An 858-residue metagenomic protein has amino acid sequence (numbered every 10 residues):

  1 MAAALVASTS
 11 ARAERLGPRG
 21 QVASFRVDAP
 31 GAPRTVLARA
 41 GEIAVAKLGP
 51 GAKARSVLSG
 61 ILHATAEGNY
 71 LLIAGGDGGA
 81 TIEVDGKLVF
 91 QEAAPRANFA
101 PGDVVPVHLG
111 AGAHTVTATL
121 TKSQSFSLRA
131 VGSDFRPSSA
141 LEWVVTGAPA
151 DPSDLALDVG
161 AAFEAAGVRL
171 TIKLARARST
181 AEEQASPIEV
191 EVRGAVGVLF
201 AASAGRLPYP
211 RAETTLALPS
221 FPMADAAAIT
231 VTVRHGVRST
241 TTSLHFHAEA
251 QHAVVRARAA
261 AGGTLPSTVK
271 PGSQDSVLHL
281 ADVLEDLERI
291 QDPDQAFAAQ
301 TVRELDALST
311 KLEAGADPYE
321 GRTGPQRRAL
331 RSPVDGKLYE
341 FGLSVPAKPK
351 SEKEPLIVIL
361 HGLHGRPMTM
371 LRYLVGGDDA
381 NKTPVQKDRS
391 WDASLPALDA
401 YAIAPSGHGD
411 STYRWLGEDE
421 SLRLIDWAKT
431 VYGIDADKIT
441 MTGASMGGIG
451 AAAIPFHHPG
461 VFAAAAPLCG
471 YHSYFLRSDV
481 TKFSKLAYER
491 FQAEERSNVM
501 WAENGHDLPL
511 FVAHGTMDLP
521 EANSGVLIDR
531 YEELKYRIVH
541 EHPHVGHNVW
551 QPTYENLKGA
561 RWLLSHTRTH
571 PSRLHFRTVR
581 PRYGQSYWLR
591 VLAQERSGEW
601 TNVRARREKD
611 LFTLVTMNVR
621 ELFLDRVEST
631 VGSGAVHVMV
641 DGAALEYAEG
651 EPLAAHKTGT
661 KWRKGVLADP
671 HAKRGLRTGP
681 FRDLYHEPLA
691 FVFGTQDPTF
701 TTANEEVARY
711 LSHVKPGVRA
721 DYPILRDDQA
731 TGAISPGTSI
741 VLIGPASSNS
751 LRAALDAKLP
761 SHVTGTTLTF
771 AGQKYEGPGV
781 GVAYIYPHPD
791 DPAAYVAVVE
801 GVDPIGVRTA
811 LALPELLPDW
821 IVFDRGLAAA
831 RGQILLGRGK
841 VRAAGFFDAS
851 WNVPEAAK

Functional and structural regions predicted by a protein language model:
A13-G51, I61, T117-K173: Accessory carbohydrate-binding/adhesion or oligomerization-edge regions at the termini of glycan-active proteins
A64, G68-I82, V116: Aromatic-lined ligand-binding clefts that engage carbohydrates, nucleic acids, or primary amines
V237-E354: A domain-start/cap signature at the N-terminus of enzymes
K348-E352, D410-M446, F456-F462, N504: Gly/Ser-rich "nucleophile elbow"/oxyanion-hole loop immediately N-terminal to the catalytic nucleophile in hydrolases
K353-T430: Active-site machinery of serine-nucleophile hydrolases
M368-K387, G460-E503, D507-L508: Mobile cap/lid helix-loop segments that gate and shape the active-site cleft of serine hydrolases
L476-Q551, L557-L563: The feature captures the conserved acid-bearing segment of alpha/beta-hydrolase catalytic domains
L624-V627, S633-K858: Solvent-exposed alpha-helical segments and adjacent loops that form catalytic or protein-interaction surfaces
